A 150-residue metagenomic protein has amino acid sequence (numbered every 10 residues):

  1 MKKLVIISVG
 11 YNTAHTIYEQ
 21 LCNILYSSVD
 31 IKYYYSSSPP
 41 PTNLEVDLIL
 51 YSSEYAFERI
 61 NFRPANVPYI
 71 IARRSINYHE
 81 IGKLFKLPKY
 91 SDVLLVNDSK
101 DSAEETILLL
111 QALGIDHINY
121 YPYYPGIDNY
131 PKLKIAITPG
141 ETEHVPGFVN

Functional and structural regions predicted by a protein language model:
M1-N150: Non-catalytic structural scaffold of enzyme domains
